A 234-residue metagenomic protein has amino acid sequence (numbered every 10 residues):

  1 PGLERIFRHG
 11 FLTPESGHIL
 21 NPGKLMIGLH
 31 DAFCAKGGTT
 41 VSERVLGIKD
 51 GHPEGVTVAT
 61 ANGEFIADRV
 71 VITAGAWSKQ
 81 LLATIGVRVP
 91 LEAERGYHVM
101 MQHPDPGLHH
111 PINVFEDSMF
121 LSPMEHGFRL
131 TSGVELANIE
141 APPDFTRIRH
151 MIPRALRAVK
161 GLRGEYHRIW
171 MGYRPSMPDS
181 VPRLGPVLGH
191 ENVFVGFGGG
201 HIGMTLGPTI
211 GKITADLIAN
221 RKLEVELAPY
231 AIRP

Functional and structural regions predicted by a protein language model:
G2, C34, G38, V87 (+2 more regions): Generic secondary-structure signature for well-ordered alpha-helical cores
E4-D68: Helical element adjacent to the flavin cofactor pocket in flavoenzyme catalytic cores
T13-P14, W170, F197-G200: Active-site nucleophile and cofactor-binding loops and adjacent substrate-binding regions of central metabolic enzymes
K24, A76-W77, T209: Alpha-helix/helix-capping structural signal
G28, A32-A35, Q80, T84 (+3 more regions): Alpha-helical scaffold segments in soluble metabolic enzymes
G38, D50-H52, H103, R183 (+1 more regions): C-terminal lid/capping helical subdomain adjacent to the catalytic/cofactor pocket in oxidative enzymes
S42-L46, H167-R168, L227-I232: Beta-strand segments within the central parallel beta-sheet cores of soluble alpha/beta enzyme folds
G47, E54-V56, E64-N192: Active-site substrate-recognition segment that forms the wall of the catalytic cavity or substrate channel
